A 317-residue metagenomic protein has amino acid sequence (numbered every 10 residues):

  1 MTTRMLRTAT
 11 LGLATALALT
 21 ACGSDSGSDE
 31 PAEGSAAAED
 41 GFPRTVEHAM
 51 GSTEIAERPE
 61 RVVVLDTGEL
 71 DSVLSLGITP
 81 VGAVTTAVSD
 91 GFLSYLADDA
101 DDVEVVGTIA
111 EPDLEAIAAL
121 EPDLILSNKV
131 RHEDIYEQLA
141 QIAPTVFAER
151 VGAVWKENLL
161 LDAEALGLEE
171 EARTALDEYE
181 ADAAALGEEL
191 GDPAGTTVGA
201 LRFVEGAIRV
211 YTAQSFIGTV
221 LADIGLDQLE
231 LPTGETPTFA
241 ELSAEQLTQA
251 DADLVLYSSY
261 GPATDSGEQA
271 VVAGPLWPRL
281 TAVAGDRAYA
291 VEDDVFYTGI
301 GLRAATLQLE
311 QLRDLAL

Functional and structural regions predicted by a protein language model:
T2-G68, E171-G199, Y260-A270, A284 (+2 more regions): Bacterial Sec-exported substrate-binding components of ABC uptake systems
H48-M50, V106-E115, G234-S243: Short helix-initiation/N-cap motifs at beta->coil->alpha
S52, D134-E205, G299-L317: Extracytoplasmic substrate-binding proteins
E54-R58, D98-E104, E171, G225-E235: A local structural motif
R61, E69-A116: A short, structured surface patch at a secondary-structure boundary
A87, R209-A240: Alpha-helical, coiled-coil/dimerization segments enriched in small aliphatic residues
E121-L126, P144, L247, D251-V255: Proline-aspartate-enriched helix->loop->beta-strand connector
A250-L317: Structured C-terminal subdomain patch of bacterial secreted/periplasmic proteins
